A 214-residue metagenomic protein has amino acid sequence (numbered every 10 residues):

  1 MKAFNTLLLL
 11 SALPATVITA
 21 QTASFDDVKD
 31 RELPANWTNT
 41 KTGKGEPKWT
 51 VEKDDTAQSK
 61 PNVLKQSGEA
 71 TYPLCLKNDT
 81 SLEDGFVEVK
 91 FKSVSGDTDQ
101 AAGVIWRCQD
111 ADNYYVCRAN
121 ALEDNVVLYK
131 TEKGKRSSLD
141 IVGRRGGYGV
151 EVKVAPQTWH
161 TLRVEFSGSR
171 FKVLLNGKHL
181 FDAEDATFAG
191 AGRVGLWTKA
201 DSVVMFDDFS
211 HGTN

Functional and structural regions predicted by a protein language model:
M1-T6: Positively charged n-region of N-terminal signal peptides that target proteins for export
L7-T16: Bacterial N-terminal signal peptides
A20-K41, D207: Extracellular carbohydrate-recognition regions
S24, F188-N214: Ligand-recognition surfaces built from glycine- and aromatic
E32-V63, A70-T71: Extracellular glycan-recognition surfaces and repeat-rich motifs
Q66-R136: Secretory/extracellular carbohydrate-interaction modules and structurally similar beta-sandwich "look-alikes"
K135-R163: Short, aromatic/His-centered strand-loop micro-motif at the edge of beta-sheets
L174-R193: Short, solvent-exposed beta-strand-to-loop segments that form ligand-recognition rims of beta-rich domains
